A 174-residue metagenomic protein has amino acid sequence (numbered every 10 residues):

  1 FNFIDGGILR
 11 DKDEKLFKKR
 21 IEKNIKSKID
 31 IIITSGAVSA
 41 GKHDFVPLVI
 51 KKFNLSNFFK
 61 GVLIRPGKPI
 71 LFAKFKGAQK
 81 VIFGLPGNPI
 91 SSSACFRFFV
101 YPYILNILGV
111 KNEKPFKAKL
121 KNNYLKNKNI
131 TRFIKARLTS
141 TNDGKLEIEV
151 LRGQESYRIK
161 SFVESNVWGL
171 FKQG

Functional and structural regions predicted by a protein language model:
F1-N54: N-terminal small/polar loop signature for handling phosphorylated ligands or for N-terminal nucleophile
V49-G174: Flexible glycine/proline-rich
